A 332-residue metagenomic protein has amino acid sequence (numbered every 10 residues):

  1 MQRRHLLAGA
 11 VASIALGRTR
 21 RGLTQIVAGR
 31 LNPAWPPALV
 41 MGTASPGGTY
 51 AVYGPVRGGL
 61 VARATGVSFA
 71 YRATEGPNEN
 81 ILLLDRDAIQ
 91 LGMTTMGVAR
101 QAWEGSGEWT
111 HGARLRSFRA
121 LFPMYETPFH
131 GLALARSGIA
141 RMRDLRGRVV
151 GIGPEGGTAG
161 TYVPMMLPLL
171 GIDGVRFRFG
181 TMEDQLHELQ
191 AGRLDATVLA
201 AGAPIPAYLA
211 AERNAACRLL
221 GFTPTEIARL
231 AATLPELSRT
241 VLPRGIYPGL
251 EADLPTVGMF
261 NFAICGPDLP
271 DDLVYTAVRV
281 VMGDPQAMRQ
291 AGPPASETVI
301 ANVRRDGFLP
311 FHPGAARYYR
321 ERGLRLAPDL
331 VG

Functional and structural regions predicted by a protein language model:
H5-Q25: N-terminal export signals
Q25-V98: N-terminal (or domain-start) structured segment
P36-A64, S68-F69, P123, T127-A191 (+1 more regions): Bilobed "Venus flytrap"/periplasmic-binding protein-like clamshell domains and structurally analogous long
P36-P37, D184, Q190-G192, A201-L219 (+2 more regions): An extracytoplasmic/periplasmic, membrane-proximal ligand-sensing/linker region
I89-Y125, G202-I205: Acidic, polar ligand-binding/catalytic clefts
M96-V98, G107-E108, D173-I264, D268-L269: Pocket-lining segment of extracytoplasmic ligand-binding domains
V149-M165, P235-G307: Ligand-binding clefts/hinges and TM-proximal coupling segments of bilobed small-molecule sensing domains
